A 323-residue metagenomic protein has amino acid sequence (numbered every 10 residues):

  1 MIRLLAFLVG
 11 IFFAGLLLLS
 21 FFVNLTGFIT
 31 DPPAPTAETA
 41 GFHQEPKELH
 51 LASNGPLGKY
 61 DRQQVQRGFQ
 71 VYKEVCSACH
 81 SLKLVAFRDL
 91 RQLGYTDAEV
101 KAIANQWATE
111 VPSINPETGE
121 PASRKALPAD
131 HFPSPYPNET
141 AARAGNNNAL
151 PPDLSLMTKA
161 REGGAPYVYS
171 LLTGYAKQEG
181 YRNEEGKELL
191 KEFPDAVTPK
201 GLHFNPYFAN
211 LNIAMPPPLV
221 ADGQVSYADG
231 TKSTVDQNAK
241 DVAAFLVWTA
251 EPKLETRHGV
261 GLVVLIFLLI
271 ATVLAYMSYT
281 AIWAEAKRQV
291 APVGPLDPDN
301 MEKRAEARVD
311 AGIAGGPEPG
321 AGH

Functional and structural regions predicted by a protein language model:
M1-K59, A275-V293, D297, M301: Post-cleavage N-terminal segment of exported redox proteins
Q44-Q70, S81-V100, G230, A250-H258: Electrostatic cytochrome c docking/interface patches
G55, Q64, V85-A86, Q92-L93 (+1 more regions): Acidic/histidine-rich catalytic neighborhood
Y72-K83, V242, L246: The canonical Cys-X-X-Cys-His
V111-I213: Membrane-proximal low-complexity regions enriched in glycine and acidic/polar residues
Y207-E251: Extended, hydrophilic extramembrane loops/domains of integral membrane proteins
H258-W283: Selective detector of the "anchor" transmembrane alpha-helix that sits immediately C-terminal
R288-H323: Cytoplasmic C-terminal tails of single-pass
